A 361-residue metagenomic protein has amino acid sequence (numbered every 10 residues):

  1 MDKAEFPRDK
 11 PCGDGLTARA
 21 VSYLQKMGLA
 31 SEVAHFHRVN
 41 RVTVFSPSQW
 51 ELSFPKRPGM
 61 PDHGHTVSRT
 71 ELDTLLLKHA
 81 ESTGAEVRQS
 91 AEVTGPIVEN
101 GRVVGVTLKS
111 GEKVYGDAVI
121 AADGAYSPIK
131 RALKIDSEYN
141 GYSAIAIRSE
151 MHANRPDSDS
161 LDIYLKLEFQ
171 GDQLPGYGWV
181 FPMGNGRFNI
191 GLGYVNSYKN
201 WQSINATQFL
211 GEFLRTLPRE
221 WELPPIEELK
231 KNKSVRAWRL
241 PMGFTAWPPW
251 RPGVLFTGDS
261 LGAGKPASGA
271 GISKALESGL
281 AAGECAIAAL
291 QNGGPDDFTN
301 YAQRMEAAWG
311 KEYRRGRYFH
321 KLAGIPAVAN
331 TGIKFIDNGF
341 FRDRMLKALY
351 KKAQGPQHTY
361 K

Functional and structural regions predicted by a protein language model:
M1, A121, T257: Generic enzyme active-site microenvironment
M1-C12: Glycine-rich FAD pyrophosphate-binding loop
E5, Y126, G262: Short, glycine/acidic-enriched loop or turn micro-motifs at the edges of active sites
T17, V21, D73, A144 (+4 more regions): A general structural signal for well-ordered alpha-helical segments in protein cores
V21-L77: A conserved beta-strand/loop capping segment in the N-terminal third of enzymes that catalyze redox or closely related
K78-P224: Predominantly flavin-linked oxidoreductase catalytic cores and closely associated redox partners
K113, Y198-C285, Q291: FAD/FMN-dependent oxidoreductases across multiple families
E284-K361: C-terminal helical "tail/cap" subdomain of flavin- and related membrane-associated enzymes
